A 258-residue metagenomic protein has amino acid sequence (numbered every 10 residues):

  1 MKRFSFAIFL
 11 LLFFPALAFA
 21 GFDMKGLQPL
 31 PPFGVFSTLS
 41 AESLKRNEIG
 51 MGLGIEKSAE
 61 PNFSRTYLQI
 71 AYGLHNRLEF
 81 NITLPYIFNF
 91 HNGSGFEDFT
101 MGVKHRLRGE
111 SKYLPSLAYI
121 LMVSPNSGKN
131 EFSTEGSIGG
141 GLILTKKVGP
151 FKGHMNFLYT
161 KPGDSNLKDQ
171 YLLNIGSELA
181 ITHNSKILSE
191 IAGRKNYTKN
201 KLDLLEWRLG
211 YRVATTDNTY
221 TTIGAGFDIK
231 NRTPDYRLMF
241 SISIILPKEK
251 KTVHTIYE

Functional and structural regions predicted by a protein language model:
M1-F4: Positively charged n-region of N-terminal signal peptides that target proteins for export
A7-I8, A18: Cleavable N-terminal signal peptides
I8-F9, K152: A periodicity- and composition-biased signal for non-globular, repetitive helical segments
F13-P15: N-terminal signal peptide c-region/cleavage motif recognized by signal peptidases
A20-E258: Transmembrane beta-barrel domains of Gram-negative outer membranes and organellar outer membranes
